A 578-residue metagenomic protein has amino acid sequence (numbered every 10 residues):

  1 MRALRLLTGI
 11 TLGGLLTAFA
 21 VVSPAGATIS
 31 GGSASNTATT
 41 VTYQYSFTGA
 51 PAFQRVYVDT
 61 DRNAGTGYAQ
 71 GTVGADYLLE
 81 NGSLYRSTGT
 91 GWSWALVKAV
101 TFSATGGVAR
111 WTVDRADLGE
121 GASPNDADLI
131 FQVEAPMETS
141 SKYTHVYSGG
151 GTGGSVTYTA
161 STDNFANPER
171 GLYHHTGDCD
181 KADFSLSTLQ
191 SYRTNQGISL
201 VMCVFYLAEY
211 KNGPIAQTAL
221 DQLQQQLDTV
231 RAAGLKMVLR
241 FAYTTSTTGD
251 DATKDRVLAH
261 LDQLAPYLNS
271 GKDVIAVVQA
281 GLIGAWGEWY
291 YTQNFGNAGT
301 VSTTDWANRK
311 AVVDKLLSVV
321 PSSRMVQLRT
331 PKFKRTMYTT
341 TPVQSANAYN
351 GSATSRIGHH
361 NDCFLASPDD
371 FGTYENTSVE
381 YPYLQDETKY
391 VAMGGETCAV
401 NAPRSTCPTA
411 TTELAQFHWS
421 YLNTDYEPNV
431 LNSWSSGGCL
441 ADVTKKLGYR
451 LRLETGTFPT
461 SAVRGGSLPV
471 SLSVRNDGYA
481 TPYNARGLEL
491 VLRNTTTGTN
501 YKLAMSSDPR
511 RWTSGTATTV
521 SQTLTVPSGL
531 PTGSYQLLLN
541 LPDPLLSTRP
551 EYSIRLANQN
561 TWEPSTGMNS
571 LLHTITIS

Functional and structural regions predicted by a protein language model:
M1-A27: Secretory targeting and sorting signals
D61-L78, G106, A116-G153, W562-P564: Acidic/polar low-complexity flexible segments
G150-L200, V204: Boundary/entry segment of secreted carbohydrate-active catalytic domains
S187-T244, K254-V257, R324: Aromatic-lined substrate-binding rim segments of carbohydrate-active enzymes
A219-K236, D251-Q279, D305-V319: An active-site-proximal structural segment forming one wall of the substrate-binding cleft that immediately precedes
V238-T247, L264-S302: Active-site groove signature of glycoside hydrolases
T330-R335, P342-T457: Substrate-binding cleft of secreted/luminal carbohydrate-active enzymes
V443-S578: Extracellular/luminal regions of secreted and cell-surface proteins that mediate adhesion/ECM remodeling
